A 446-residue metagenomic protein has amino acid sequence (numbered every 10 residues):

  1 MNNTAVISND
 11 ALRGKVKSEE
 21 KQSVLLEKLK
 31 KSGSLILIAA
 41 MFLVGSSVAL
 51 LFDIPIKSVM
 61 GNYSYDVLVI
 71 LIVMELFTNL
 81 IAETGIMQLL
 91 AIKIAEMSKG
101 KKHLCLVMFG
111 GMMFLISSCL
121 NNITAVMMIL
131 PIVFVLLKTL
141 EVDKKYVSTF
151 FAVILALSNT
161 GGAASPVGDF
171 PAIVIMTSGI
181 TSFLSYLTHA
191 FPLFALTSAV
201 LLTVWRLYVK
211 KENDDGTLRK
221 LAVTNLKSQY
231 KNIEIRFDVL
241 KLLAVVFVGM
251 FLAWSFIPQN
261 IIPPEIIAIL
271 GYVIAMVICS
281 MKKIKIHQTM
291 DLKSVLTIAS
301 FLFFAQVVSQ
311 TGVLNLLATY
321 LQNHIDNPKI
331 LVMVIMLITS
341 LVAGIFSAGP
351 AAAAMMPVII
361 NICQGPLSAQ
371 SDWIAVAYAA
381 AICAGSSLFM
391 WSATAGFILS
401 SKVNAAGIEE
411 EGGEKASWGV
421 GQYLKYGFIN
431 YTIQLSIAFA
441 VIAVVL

Functional and structural regions predicted by a protein language model:
M1-E83, L89, F191-S198, L202-T319 (+2 more regions): Hydrophobic transmembrane alpha-helices of multi-pass small-molecule transporters
D53-K145, L292-S368: Membrane-embedded alpha-helical segments and adjacent helix-loop junctions characteristic of multi-pass solute
L68-V69, H103-G111, A125, F151-A152 (+8 more regions): Hydrophobic alpha-helical transmembrane segments
A82-E83, I129, W205-G216, W391-N404: Membrane-water interface of transmembrane alpha-helices
M108-A163, V174-T177, P350-A380, A384 (+2 more regions): Hydrophobic transmembrane alpha-helices that form the pore/transport pathway of multi-pass ion and small-solute
L115-L120, T149-I173, L187-R206, L341-F346 (+2 more regions): Membrane-embedded alpha-helical segments of transport systems, primarily multispan ion/solute transporters
V142-V147, E212, K220-A222, K227 (+3 more regions): Alpha-helical transmembrane segments
V147, F183, P264, L292 (+2 more regions): Membrane-helix interface/capping residues of multi-pass secondary transporters
